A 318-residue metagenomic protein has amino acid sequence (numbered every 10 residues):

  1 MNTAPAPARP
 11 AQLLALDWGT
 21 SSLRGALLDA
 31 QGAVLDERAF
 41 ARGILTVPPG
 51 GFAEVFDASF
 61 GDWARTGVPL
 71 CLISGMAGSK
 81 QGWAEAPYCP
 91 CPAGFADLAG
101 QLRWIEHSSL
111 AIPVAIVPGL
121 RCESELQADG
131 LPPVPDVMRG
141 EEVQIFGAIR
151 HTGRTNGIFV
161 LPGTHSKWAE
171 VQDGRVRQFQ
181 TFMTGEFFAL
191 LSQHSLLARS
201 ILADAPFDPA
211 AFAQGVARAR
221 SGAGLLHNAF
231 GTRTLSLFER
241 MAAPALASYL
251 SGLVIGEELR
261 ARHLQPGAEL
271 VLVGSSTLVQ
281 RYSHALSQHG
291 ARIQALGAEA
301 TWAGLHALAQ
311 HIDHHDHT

Functional and structural regions predicted by a protein language model:
Q12-G51: Short glycine-rich, Thr/Ser-proximal phosphate-binding strand/loop in the N-terminal lobe of ATP-dependent enzymes
L13-D17, L70-S74, G157-L161, V271: Short glycine-aspartate micro-motif
S22, G267-A285: Glycine-rich phosphate-binding loops at beta-strand->alpha-helix junctions
V47, R121-R218: Glycine-rich phosphate-binding loop plus the immediately following alpha-helix
A58-L70, L259-G267: Phosphate/pyrophosphate-binding loops at sites that engage ATP/ADP/AMP, CoA/4′-phosphopantetheine, polyphosphate
W63-P135, D173: Short beta-strand-loop/turn "lid" adjacent to the catalytic site in phosphate-handling enzymes
R218-L259: Adenine-nucleotide phosphate-binding core of ATP-dependent small-molecule kinases
Q294-T318: Glycine-rich phosphate-binding/hydrolytic loop that grips phosphoryl groups
